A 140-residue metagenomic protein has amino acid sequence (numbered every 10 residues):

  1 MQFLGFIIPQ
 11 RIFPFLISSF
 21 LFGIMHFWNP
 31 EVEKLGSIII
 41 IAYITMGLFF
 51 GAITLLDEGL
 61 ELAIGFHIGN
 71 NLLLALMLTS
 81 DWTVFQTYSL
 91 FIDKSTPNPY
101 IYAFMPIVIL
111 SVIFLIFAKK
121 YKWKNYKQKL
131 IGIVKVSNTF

Functional and structural regions predicted by a protein language model:
M1-K135: Transmembrane helix-loop-helix hairpins at the membrane interface of multi-pass integral membrane proteins
V136-F140: Cytosolic juxtamembrane regulatory segments of multi-pass membrane proteins
